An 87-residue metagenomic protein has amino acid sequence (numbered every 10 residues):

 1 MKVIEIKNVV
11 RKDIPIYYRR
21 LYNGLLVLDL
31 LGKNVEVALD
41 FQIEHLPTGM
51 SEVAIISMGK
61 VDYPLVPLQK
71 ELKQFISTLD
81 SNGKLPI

Functional and structural regions predicted by a protein language model:
M1-V9: A short, amphipathic edge element
E5, L25-V27, E36-D40: Ser/Thr- (and often Asn-) enriched beta-sheet segments in non-cytosolic proteins
R11-Y18, G32: Short, solvent-exposed beta-strand/turn "edge" segments of beta-rich domains on protein surfaces
I16-Y17, L21, Q69: Short glycine/proline-enriched turn or capping motifs at secondary-structure junctions
R20-L30: A short beta-strand signature
E36-I87: Acidic, low-complexity intrinsically disordered segments
